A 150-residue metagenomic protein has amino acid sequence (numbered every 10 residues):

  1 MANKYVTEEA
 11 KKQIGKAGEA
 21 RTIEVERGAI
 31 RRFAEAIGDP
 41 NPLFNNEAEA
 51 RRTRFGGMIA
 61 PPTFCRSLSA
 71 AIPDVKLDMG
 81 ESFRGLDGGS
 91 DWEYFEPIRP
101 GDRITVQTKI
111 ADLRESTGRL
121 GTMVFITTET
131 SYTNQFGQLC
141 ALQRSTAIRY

Functional and structural regions predicted by a protein language model:
M1-K11, P97-Y150: HotDog/MaoC-like acyl-thioester-processing domains
A2-G89: Hot-dog-fold acyl-thioester-processing enzymes
R84, E93-P100: Portal/gating segments that form or line small-molecule/metal binding sites
D87-E93, A147: A beta-strand/beta-hairpin structural motif
